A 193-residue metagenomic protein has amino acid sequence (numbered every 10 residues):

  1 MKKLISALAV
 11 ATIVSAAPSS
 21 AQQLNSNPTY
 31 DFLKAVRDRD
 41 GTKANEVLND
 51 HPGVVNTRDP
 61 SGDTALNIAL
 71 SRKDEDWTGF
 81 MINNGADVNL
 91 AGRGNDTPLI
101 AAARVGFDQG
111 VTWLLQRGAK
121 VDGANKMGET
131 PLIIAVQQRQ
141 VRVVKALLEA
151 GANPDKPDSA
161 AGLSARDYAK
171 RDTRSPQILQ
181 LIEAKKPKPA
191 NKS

Functional and structural regions predicted by a protein language model:
K2-A9, S20-K34, A150, A160-A161 (+1 more regions): Ankyrin-repeat-protein effector appendages
Q22-T64, I68: N-terminal segments that cap or nucleate solenoid repeat domains
P28, G62, N95, G128 (+1 more regions): Start-of-repeat signature of ankyrin repeats
K34-R39, I68-D74, A101-F107, I134-Q140 (+1 more regions): Ankyrin repeat A-helix N-terminal signature
D40-L48, D74-I82, F107-L115, Q140-L148 (+1 more regions): Ankyrin repeat structural motif
V54-V55, V88, V121, P154: Ankyrin-repeat inter-repeat connecting loop/turn
D59, G92, N125, D158-S159: Ankyrin repeat boundary/linker residues
L70-N84, N89-D122: Alpha-helical adaptor scaffolds
